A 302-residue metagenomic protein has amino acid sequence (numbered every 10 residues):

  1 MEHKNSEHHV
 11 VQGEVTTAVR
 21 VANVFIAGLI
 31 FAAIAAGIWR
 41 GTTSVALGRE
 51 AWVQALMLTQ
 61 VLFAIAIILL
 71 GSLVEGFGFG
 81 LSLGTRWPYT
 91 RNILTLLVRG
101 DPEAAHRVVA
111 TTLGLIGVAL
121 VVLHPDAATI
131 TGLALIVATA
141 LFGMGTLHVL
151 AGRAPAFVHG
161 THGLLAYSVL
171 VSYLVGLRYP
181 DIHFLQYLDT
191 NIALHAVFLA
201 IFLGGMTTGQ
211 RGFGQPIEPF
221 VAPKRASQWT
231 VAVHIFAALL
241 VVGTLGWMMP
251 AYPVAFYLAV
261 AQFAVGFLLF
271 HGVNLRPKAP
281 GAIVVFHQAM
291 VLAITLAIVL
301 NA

Functional and structural regions predicted by a protein language model:
E2-A302: Polytopic transmembrane helical bundles with strong interfacial aromatic enrichment
